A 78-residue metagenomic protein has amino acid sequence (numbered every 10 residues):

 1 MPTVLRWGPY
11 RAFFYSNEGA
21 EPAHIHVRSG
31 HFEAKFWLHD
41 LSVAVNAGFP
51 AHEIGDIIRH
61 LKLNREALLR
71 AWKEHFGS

Functional and structural regions predicted by a protein language model:
M1, V45, W72: Glycine-rich, flexible loop/turn motifs
M1-E21: Short, charged/polar N-terminal "headpieces" of proteins
V4, H26, K62-E66: Alpha-helical interaction segments
Y15-P50: A short, structured beta-strand/loop element
P50-S78: C-terminal structural segments of small proteins and small subunits
